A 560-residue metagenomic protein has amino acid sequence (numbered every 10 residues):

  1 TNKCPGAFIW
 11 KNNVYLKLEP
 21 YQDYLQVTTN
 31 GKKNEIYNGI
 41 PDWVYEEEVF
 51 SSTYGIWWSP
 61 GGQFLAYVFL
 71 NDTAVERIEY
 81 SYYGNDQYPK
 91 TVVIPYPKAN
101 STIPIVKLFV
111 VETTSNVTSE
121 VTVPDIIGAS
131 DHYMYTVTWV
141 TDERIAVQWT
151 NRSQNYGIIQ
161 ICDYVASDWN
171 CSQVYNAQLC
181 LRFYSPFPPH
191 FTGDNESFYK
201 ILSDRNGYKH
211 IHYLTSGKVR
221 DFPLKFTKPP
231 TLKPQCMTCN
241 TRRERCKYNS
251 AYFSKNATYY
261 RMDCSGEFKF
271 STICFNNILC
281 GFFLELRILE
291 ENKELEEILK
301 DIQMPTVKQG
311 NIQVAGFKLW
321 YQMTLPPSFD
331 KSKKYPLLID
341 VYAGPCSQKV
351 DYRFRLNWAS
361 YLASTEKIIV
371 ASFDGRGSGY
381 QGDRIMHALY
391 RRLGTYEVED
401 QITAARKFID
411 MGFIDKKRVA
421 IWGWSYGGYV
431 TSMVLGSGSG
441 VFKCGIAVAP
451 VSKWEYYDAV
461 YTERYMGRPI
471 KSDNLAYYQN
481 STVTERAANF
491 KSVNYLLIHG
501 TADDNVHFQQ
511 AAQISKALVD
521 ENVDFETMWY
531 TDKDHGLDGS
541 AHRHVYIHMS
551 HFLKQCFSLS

Functional and structural regions predicted by a protein language model:
N2, I9-N13, Y21-Q22, K32 (+7 more regions): Peripheral, non-catalytic segments that deliver or gate enzyme domains
E76-R77, M134-T136, C236-T241, C246-S560: Serine-hydrolase catalytic core recognition
